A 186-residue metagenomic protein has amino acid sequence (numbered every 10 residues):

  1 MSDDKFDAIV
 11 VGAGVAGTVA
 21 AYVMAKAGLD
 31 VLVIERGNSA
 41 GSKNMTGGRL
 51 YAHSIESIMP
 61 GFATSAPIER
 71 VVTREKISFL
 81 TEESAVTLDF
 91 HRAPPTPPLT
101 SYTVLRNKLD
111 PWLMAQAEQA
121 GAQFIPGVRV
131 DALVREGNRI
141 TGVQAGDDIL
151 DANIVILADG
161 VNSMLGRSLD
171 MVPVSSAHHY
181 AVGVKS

Functional and structural regions predicted by a protein language model:
D4-V33: N-terminal Rossmann-like FAD-binding beta1-loop-alpha1 element of flavoenzymes
A16, S39, N162: Conserved Rossmann-like nucleotide-cofactor binding loop
A20, K43, D89, R135 (+1 more regions): Short glycine-/acidic-enriched loop or helix-start segments at secondary-structure transitions that form or flank
A27, G37-E82: N-terminal FAD cofactor-binding segment of flavoenzymes
F79-E83, Q144-D147: Short acidic, glycine-rich loop/turn motifs
P95-A115, M164: Short beta-strand to alpha-helix junction loop
W112, Q116-S186: Predominantly flavin-linked oxidoreductase catalytic cores and closely associated redox partners
